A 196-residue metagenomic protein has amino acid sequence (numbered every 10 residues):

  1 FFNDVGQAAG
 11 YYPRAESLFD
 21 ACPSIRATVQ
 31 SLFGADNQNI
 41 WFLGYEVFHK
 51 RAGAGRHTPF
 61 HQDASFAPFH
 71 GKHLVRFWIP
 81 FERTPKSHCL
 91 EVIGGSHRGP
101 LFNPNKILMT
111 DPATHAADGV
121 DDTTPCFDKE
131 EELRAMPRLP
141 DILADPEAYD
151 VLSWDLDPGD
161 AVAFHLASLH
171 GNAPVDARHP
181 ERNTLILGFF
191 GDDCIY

Functional and structural regions predicted by a protein language model:
F1-F60, F66-P68: Non-heme Fe(II)-dependent double-stranded beta-helix
E46, R51, Q62, I79-R83 (+1 more regions): Short, structured patches in soluble enzyme cores that scaffold and shape functional sites
A52-A54, R83-K86, A161, D192-C194: Short, charged/polar surface micro-motifs in flexible loops or helix N-caps
H57-S65, S168-N172, L187: Histidine-centered catalytic micro-motifs
Q62-W78: Acidic, His- and aromatic-enriched active-site or binding-groove loops in soluble protein domains that engage sugars
R76-I79, G94, H179-I195: A short hydrophobic beta-strand segment most commonly corresponding to one strand of the jelly-roll/cupin
F77, F164, H170-R178: Short beta-strand His + acidic residue motifs that chelate non-heme Fe in jelly-roll/DSBH and cupin folds
P85-L169: Double-stranded beta-helix
